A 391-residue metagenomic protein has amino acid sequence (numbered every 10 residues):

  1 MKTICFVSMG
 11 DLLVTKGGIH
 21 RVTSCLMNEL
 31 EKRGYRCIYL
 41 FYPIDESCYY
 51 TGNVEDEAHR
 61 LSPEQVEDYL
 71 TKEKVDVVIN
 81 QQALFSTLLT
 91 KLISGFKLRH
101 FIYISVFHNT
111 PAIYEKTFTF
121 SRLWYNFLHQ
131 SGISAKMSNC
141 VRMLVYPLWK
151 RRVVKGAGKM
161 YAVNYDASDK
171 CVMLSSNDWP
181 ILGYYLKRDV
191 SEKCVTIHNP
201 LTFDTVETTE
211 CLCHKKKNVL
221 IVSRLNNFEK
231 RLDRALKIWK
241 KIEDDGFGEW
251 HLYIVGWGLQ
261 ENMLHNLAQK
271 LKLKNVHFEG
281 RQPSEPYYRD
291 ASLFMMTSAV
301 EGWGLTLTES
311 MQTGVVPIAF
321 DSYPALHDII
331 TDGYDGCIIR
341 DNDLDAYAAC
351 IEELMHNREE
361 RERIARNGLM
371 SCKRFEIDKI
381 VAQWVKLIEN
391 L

Functional and structural regions predicted by a protein language model:
H20-C25, K217, N226-K241, L259-H265 (+1 more regions): A conserved mid-protein helix/loop that constitutes part of the nucleotide-sugar donor-binding site
N80-S86, F107: Short His-centered aromatic/hydrophobic patch
M143, P147-K193: A short, active-site helix/loop in glycosyltransferases that binds the activated sugar's phosphate group
N262-R281: Nucleotide-activated donor-binding/catalytic signature segment of Leloir-type glycosyltransferases, i.e., the conserved
A299: Aromatic "clamp/platform" in nucleotide-sugar-dependent glycosyltransferases that forms part of the donor/acceptor
V316-F320: Short hydrophobic beta-strand element within catalytic cores of glycosyltransferases and related nucleotide-activated
D321, T331-G333, C337-L344, E353-R358 (+1 more regions): Conserved acidic donor-binding segment of nucleotide-sugar-dependent glycosyltransferases
A346, E353, E360-R374, A382-K386: A short, well-ordered alpha-helix in the C-terminal region of glycosyltransferases
